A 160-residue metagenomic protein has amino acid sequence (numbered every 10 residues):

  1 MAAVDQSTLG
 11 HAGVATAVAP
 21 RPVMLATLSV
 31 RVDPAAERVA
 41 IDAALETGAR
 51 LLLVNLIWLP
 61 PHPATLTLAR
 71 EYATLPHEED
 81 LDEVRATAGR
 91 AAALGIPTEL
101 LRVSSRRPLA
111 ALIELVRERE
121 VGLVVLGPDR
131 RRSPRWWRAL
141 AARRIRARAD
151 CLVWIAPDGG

Functional and structural regions predicted by a protein language model:
M1-V18, A92-V124, R143, G160: Structural beta-alpha unit
G13-R70, R148-A149, D158: Small/aliphatic-rich secondary-structure junction motif
V32, P108, R132-P134: Short glycine-rich, flexible loops that bind phosphorylated cofactors or substrates
T47-R50, I96, V121, C151: Short glycine/serine/threonine/alanine-rich loop segments
L52-V54, E99-V103, W154-A156: General small-molecule cofactor/ligand-binding pocket signal
R70-E83: A short acidic, glycine-rich active-site loop that binds or catalyzes chemistry on phosphate/adenosine moieties
L123-A147: Glycine-rich, Arg-bearing micro-motifs that act as flexible, cationic patches
